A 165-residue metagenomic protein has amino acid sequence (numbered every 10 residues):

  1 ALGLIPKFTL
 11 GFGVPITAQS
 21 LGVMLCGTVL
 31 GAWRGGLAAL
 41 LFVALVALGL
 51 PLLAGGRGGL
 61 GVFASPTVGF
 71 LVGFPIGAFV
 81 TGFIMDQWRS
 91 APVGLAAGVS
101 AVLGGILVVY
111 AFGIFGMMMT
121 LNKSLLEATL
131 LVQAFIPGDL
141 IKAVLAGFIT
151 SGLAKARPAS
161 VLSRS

Functional and structural regions predicted by a protein language model:
A1-G36: Hydrophobic transmembrane alpha-helices
L2-P15, V43-G77: Interfacial aromatic-anchored transmembrane helix boundaries in multi-pass membrane proteins
G3, V23, G27, A38-V46 (+10 more regions): Alpha-helical transmembrane segments in multi-pass membrane proteins
F12, G56, W88-S165: Membrane-embedded alpha-helical hairpins and interfacial helices in multi-pass inner-membrane proteins
I16-V23, G35, P66, F70 (+2 more regions): Residue-level signature of transmembrane alpha-helical entry/exit and packing/kink sites in multi-pass membrane
T17, V29, F63, A111 (+1 more regions): Alpha-helical architecture
G27-V29, G49-G56, I141-A143: Juxtamembrane membrane-interface segments at transmembrane alpha-helix termini
V29-W33, V80-W88, G152-R157: Structural signal for the C-terminal ends of transmembrane alpha-helices and the immediately following loop
